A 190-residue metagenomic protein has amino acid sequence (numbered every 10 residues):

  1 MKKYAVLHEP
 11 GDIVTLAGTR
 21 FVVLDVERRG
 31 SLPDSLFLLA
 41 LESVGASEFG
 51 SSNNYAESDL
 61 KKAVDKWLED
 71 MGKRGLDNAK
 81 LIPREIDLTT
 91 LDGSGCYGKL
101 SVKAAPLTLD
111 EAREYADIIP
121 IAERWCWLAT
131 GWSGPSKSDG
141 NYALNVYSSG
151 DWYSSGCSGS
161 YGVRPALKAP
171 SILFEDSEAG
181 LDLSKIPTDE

Functional and structural regions predicted by a protein language model:
M1-E190: Collagenous Gly-X-Y triple-helix signature in extracellular proteins
